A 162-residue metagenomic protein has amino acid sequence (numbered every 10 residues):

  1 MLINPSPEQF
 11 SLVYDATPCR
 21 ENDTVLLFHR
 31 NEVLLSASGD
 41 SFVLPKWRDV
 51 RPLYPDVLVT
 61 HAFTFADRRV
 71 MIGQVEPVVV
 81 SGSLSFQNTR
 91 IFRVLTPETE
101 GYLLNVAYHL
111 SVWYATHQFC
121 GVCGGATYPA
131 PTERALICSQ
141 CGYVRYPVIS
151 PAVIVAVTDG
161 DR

Functional and structural regions predicted by a protein language model:
M1-P97: N-terminal alpha-helical interaction blocks
V106: Phosphate-interacting basic helix/loop segments used at nucleotide- and nucleic-acid interfaces
Y114-H117, G124, A135: Residues immediately within or flanking Cys/His clusters that coordinate Zn2+ in small zinc-binding modules
G125-Y128, Y146: Short functional micro-motifs and their immediate structural scaffolds
T132, L136-R162: N-terminal strand-loop-strand
